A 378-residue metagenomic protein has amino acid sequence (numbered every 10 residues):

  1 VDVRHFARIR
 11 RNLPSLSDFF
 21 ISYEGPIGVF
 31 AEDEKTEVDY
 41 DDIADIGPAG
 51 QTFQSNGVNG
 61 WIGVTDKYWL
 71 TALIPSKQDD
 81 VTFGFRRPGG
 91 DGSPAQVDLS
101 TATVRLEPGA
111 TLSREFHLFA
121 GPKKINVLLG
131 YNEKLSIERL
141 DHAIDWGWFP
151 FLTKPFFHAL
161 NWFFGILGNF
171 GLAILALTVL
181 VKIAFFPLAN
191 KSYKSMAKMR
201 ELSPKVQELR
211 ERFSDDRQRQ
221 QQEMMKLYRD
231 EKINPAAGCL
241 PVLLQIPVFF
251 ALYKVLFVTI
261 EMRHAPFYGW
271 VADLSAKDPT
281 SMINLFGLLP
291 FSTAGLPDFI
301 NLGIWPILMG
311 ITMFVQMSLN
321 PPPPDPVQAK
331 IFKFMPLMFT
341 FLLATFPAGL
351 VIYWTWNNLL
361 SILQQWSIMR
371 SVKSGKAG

Functional and structural regions predicted by a protein language model:
V1-L140: Soluble non-transmembrane domains of integral membrane proteins
G90-D91, F119-A173, A265-L302: Interfacial loop/helix-cap signal at membrane boundaries in integral membrane proteins
G109, I183-F249, V258, T312-A344 (+1 more regions): Membrane-interface amphipathic helices and adjacent TM-edge segments
D141-R212, R219, M225, R229 (+2 more regions): Transmembrane alpha-helical segments that form the functional core of multipass membrane systems
L167-F170, F341-V351: Transmembrane helix interruption/hinge and helix-loop junction motifs
L252-V327, F332, P336: Long, His/Glu/Asp-enriched segments that create or flank divalent metal/ion-associated functional microenvironments
F299, G303, I307, L343-P347 (+1 more regions): Hydrophobic transmembrane alpha-helical segments of multi-pass transport and channel proteins
